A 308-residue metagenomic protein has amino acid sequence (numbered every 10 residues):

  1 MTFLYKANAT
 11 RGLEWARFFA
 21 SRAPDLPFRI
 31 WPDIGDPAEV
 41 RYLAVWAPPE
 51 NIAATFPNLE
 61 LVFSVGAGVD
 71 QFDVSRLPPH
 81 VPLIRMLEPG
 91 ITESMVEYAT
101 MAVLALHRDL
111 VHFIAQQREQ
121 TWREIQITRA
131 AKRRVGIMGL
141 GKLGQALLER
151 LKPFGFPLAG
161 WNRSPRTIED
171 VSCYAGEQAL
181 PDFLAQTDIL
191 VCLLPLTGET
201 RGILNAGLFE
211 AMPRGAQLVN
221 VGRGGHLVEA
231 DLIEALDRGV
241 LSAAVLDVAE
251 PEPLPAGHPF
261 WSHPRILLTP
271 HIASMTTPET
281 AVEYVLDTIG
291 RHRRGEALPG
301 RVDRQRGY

Functional and structural regions predicted by a protein language model:
M1-R41: N-terminal glycine-/charge-rich "phosphate-binding" loop or analogous flexible N-terminal tail
F28-E39, E50-A53, E169-Q186: Short acidic low-complexity segments
R41-I114: Phosphate/diphosphate ligand-binding glycine-rich loop within oxidoreductases
H80, A131-R134, G215: Phosphate-coordination loops involved in phosphoryl transfer and adenosine-cofactor binding
R85-Y98, H112, T167, E252-Y308: C-terminal helix-to-coil terminal segments
F113-A146, C173: Glycine-rich NAD(P)-binding loop of Rossmann-like domains
P153-D170: NAD(P)-binding Rossmann-fold cofactor-contacting core
P165-P259: Rossmann-like adenosine-cofactor binding region
